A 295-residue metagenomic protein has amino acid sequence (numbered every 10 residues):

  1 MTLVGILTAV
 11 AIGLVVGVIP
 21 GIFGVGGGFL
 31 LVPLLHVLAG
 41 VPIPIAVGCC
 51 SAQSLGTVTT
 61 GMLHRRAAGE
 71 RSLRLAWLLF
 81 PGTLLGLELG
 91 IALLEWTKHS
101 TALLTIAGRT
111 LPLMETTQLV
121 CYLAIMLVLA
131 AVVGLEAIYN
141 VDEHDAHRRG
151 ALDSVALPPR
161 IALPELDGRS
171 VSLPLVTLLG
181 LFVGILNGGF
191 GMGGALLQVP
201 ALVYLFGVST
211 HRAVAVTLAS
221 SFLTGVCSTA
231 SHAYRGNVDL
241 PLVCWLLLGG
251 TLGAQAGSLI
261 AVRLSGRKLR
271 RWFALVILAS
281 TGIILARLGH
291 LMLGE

Functional and structural regions predicted by a protein language model:
M1-I12, A67-F182, Y204, Y234-E295: Juxtamembrane transmembrane-helix boundary motif
L3-G5, P42-G56, G184-G189, L218 (+1 more regions): Structural signature of hydrophobic alpha-helical transmembrane segments
G13, G17-V25, F29, T57-M62 (+7 more regions): Transmembrane alpha-helical segments of multi-pass membrane transport proteins and ion-pumping complexes
G26-L79: Juxtamembrane transmembrane-helix termini in multi-pass membrane transport proteins
G27-V41, W96, T105, L127 (+2 more regions): Membrane-embedded alpha-helical segments in integral membrane proteins
L31-I45, L197-R212: Interfacial segments of multi-pass membrane proteins
V47-G48, V214-A215, A274: Conserved glycine-rich helix-kink/hinge and helix-boundary motifs of the Major Facilitator Superfamily
A215-S228: Hydrophobic alpha-helical transmembrane segments of multi-pass integral membrane proteins, especially transporters
